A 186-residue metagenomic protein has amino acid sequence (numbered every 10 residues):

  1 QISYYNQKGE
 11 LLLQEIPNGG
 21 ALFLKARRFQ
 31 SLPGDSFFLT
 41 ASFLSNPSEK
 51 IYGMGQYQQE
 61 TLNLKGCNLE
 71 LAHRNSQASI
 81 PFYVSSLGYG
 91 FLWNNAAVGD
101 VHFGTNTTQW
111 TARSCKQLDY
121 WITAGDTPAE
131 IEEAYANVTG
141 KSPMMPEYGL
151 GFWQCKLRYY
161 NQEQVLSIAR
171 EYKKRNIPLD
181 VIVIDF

Functional and structural regions predicted by a protein language model:
Q1-G149, K156-L157, Q162, A169-N176: Catalytic and substrate-binding clefts that recognize carbohydrates or anionic sugar/phosphate headgroups
N95, I182-F186: Short, solvent-exposed turn/loop segments enriched in Gly/Ser/Thr/Pro and often Arg
W153-C155, D185: A cross-family glycoside hydrolase active-site/sugar-binding cleft signature
